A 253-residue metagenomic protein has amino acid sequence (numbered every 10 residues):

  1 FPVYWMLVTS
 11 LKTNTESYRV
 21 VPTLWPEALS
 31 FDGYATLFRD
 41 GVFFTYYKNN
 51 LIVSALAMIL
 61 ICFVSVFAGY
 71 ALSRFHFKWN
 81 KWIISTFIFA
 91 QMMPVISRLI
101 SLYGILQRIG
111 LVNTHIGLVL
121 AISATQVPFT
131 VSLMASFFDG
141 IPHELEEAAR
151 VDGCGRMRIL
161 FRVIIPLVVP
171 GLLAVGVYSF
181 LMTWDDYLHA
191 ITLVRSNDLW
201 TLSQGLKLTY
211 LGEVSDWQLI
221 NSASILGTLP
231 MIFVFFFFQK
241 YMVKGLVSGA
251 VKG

Functional and structural regions predicted by a protein language model:
F1-G253: A structural signal for multi-pass alpha-helical bundles of membrane permease subunits that mediate small-molecule
